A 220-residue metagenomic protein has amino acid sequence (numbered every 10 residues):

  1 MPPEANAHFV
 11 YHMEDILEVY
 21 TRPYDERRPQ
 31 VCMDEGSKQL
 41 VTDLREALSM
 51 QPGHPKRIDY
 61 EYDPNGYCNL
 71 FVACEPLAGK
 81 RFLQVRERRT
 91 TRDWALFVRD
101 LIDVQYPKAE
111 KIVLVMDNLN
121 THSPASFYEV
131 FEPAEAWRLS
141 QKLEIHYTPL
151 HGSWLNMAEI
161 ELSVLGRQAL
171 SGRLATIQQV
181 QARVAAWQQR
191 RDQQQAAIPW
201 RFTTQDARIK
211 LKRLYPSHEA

Functional and structural regions predicted by a protein language model:
M1-P64, A220: Charge-mixed, compositionally biased segments that are often intrinsically disordered regulatory tracts
P2-A5, L44, Q179-A220: C-terminal domain-tail junction helix/linker
C32-D34, A73, G79, V98 (+5 more regions): Mobile genetic element proteins and their domesticated derivatives, centered on retroelements and DNA transposons
Q39-V41, T121-P124, W154-M157, R208-K210: Short catalytic/ligand-binding loop motif for oxyanion handling, primarily in non-cytosolic enzymes, centered on
Q51-K111: Electropositive, glycine- and tryptophan-enriched low-complexity nucleic-acid-binding patches
K56-D63, E135-M157, R173-T176: RNase H-like polynucleotidyl transferase catalytic core
R81, L150, A158-T176, R190-Q194: Active-site proximal helix-loop segment of RNase H-like, two-metal nucleases, encompassing DDE(D)
A109-H122: Acidic/histidine-rich, metal-coordinating catalytic segments
